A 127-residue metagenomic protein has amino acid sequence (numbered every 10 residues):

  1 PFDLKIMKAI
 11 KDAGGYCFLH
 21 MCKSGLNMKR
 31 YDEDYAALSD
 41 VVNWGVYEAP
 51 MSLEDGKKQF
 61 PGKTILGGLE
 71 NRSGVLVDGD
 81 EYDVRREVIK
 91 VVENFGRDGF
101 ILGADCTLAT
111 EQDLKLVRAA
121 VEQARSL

Functional and structural regions predicted by a protein language model:
P1-L127: Active-site loop segments of alpha/beta catalytic cores
